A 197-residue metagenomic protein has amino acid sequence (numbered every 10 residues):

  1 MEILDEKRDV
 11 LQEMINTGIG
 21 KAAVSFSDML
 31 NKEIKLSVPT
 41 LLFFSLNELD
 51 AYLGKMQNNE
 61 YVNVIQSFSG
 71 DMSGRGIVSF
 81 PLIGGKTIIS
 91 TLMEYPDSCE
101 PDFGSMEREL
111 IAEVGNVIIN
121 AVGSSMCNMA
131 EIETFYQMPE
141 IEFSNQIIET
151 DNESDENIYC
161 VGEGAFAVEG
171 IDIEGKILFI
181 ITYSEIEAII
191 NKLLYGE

Functional and structural regions predicted by a protein language model:
E2-A23, S27-E197: Composition-driven recognition of glycine/serine/threonine/acidic- and proline-rich low-complexity segments and repeats
